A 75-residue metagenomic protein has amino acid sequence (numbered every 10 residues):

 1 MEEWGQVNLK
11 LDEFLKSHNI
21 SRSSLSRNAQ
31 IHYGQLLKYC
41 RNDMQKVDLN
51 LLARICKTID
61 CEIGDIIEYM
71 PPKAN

Functional and structural regions predicted by a protein language model:
M1, K38, I67-N75: Short, charged recognition helix plus adjacent turn of helix-turn-helix-like nucleic-acid-binding domains
M1-I20: A short, Lys/Arg-rich alpha-helix, primarily the initiator
D12, S23, A53, G64: Residues within the helices of the helix-turn-helix
L15, A29, C40, L51 (+1 more regions): DNA major-groove recognition helix of helix-turn-helix
L15, S26, C56: The alpha-helix within a helix-turn-helix
I20-K38: Short alpha-helical DNA-recognition segment
D43-R54: Short, basic-rich loop-to-helix N-cap that marks the start of a DNA-contacting helix
